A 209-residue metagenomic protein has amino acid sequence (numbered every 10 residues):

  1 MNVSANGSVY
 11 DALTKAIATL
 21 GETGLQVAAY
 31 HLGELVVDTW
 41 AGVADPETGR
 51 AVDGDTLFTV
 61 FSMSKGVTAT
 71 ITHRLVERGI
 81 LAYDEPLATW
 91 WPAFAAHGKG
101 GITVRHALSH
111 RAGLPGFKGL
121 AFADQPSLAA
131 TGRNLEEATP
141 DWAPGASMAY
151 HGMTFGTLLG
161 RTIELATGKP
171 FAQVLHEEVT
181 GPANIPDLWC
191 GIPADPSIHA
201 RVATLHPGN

Functional and structural regions predicted by a protein language model:
M1-V60, I80-A82, E137: Short, conserved catalytic-motif segment at the N-terminal edge
E34, D45, H97-N209: Short, surface-exposed loop or secondary-structure junction motifs that flank catalytic or metal-binding residues
V60, Y83-D84, W91, V104 (+2 more regions): Structural motif detector for alpha-helix initiation sites
K65: Short, conserved phosphate/pyrophosphate- and ester-handling motifs at nucleotide-, phospho-/glycolipid
Y83-H97, A183: Short, glycine/proline-biased beta-turn/loop segments that scaffold the active-site neighborhood
